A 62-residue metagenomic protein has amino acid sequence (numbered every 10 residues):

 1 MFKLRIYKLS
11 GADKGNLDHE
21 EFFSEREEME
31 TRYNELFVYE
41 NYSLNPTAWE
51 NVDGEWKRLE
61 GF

Functional and structural regions predicted by a protein language model:
F2-G11: A short beta-strand micro-motif
G11-G15, F22-N45: A short, charged, amphipathic alpha-helix used as a generic interaction element across diverse proteins
D13-E20, D53, K57-L59: Local beta-strand/beta-hairpin segments that build beta-sheet-rich folds
E35-F62: Short, mixed-charge low-complexity intrinsically disordered segments
